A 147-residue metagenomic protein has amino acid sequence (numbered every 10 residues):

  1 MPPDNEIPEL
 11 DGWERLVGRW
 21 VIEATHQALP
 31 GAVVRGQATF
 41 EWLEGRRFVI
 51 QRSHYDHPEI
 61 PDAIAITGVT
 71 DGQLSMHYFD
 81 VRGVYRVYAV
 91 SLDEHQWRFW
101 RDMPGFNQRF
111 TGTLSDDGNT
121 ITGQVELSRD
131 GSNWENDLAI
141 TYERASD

Functional and structural regions predicted by a protein language model:
P2, E126-D147: Edge beta-strand at a domain terminus
P3-L10, I22-R109: Central antiparallel beta-sheet cores of small beta-barrel/beta-sandwich binding domains
V17-A24, I121: A short, Trp-centered hydrophobic/proline-enriched beta-strand micro-motif
W20, P30-A32, S132-N136: Tryptophan-centered short beta-strand motifs
R47, N119-I121: A short glycine-rich beta-turn/N-cap micro-motif
T113-N119: Beta-rich strand-turn-strand
